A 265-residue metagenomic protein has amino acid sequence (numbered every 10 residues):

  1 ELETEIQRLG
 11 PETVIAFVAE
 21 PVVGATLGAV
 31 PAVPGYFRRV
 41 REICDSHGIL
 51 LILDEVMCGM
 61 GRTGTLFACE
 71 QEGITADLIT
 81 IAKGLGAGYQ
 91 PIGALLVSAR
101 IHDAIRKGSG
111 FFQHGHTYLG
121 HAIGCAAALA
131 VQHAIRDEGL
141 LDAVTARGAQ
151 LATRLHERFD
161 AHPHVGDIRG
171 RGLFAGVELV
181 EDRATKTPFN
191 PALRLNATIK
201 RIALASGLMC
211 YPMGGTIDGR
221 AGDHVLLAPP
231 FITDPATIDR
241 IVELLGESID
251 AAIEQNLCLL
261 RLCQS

Functional and structural regions predicted by a protein language model:
E1-S265: Conserved N-terminal phosphate-binding loop of PLP-dependent enzymes in the Aspartate aminotransferase
